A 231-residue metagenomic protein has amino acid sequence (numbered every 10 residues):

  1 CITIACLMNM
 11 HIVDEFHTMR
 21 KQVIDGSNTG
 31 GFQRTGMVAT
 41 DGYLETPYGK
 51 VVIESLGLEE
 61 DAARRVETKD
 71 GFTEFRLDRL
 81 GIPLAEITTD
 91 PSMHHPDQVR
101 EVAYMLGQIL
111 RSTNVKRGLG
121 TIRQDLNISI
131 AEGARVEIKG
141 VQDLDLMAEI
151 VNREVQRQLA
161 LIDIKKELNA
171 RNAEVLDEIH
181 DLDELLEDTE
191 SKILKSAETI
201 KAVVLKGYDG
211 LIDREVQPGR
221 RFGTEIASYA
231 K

Functional and structural regions predicted by a protein language model:
C1-K231: Basic, nucleic-acid-interacting segments
